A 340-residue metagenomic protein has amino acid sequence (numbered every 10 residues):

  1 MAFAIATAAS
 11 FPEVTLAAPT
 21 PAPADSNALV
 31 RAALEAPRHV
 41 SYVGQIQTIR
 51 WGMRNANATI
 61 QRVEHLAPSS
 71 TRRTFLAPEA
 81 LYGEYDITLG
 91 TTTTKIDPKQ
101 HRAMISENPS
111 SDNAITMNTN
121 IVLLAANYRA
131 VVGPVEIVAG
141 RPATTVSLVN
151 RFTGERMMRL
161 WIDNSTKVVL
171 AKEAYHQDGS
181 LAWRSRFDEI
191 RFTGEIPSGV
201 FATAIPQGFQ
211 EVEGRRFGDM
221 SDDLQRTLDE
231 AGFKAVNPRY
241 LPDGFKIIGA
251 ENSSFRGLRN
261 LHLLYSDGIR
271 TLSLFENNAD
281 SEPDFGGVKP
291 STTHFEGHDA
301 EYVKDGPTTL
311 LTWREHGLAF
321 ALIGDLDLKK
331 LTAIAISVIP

Functional and structural regions predicted by a protein language model:
M1-S10: Bacterial N-terminal signal peptides
V14-H101, A126-Q177: N-terminal mature ectodomain segment of secretory-pathway/periplasmic proteins
G52, I60, R102-I105, N113 (+2 more regions): Short, solvent-exposed recognition patches
A58-R62, E84-L89, M104-S110, S185-F187 (+1 more regions): Short amphipathic beta-strand/extended segments with alternating polar/hydrophobic composition
A77, Q100, S110, V149 (+5 more regions): A generic structural motif
T94-T116: Acidic/charged, solvent-exposed loop-and-adjacent secondary-structure segments enriched in E/D, K/R, S/T, and G/P
N118-Y175, Q207-H262: Extended beta-strand-rich segments in extracellular/periplasmic secretory proteins, especially within noncatalytic
T166-V168, Y175, G179-G199, H316-P340: Surface-exposed amphipathic alpha-helical segments
